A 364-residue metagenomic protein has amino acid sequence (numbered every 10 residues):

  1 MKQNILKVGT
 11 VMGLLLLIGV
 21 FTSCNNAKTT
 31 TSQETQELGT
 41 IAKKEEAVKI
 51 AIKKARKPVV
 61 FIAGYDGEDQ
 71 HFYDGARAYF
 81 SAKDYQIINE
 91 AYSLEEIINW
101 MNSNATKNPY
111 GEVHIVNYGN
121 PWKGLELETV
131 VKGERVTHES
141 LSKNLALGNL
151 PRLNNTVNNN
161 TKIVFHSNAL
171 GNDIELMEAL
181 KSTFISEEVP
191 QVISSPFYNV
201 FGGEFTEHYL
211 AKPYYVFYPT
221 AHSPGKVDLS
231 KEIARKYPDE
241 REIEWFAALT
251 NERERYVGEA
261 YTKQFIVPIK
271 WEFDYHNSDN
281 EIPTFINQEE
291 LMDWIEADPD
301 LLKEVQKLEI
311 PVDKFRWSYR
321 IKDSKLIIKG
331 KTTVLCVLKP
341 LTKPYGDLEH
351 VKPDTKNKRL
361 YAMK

Functional and structural regions predicted by a protein language model:
K2-T10: Bacterial N-terminal signal peptides that target proteins for export
T10-I18: Hydrophobic helical h-region of N-terminal Sec-dependent signal peptides in bacterial secretory/periplasmic proteins
V20-S23: C-terminal motif of bacterial Sec signal peptides marking the signal peptidase cleavage site
N25-T31: Bacterial lipoprotein signal-peptidase II cleavage site
E34-I98, A105: A domain-level signal for caspase-like cysteine endopeptidase catalytic cores and their zymogen-processing architecture
K49-G64, D84-Q86, P109-H114, N159-N168 (+1 more regions): Hydrophobic beta-strand segments of well-ordered beta-sheets in folded domains
E112-V116, N120-E204: Catalytic cores of nucleophile-dependent amide-cleaving enzymes
T161-G346, R359-Y361: Active-site-proximal C-terminal subdomain of hydrolase catalytic domains
